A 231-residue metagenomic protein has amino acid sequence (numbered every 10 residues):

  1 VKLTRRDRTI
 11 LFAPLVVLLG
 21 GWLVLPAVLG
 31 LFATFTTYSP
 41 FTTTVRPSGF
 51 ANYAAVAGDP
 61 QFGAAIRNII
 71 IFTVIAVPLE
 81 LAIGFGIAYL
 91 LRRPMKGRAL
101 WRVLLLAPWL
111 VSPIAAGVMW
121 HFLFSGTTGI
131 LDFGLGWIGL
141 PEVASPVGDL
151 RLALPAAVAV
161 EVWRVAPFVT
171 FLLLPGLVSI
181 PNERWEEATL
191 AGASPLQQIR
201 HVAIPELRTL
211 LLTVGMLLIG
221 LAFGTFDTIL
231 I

Functional and structural regions predicted by a protein language model:
T4-I231: A structural signal for multi-pass alpha-helical bundles of membrane permease subunits that mediate small-molecule
